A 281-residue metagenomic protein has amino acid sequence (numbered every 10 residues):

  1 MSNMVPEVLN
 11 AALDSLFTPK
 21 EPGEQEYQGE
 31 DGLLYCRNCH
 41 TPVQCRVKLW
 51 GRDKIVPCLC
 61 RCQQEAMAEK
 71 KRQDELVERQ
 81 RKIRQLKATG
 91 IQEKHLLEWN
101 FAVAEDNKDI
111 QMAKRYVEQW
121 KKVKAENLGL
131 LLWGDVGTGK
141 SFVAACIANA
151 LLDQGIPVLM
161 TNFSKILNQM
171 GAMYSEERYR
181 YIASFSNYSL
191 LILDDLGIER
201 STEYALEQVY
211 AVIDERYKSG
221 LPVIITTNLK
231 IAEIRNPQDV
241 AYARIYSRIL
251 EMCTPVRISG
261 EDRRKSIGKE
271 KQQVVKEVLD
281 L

Functional and structural regions predicted by a protein language model:
M1-N107, G268-L281: A short, basic N-terminal segment
V8, N168-M170, E199-L281: Replace "adjacent to P-loop NTPase cores in ATP/GTP-dependent enzymes" with "adjacent to NTP-binding cores
G90-L130: Pre-Walker A (pre-P-loop) alpha-helix and adjacent loop at the N terminus of AAA/AAA+ ATPase modules, a conserved
I110-V117, A148-Y188, R200-E207: Short glycine-rich substrate-engagement loop in P-loop NTPases that contacts/grips substrate
K124-A144: Walker A/P-loop nucleotide-binding motif
G137, G197-I198: Catalytic acidic motif of RecA-like/P-loop NTPases
I156-P157, N187-L190, S219-I225: Loop/turn-to-beta-strand initiation segments
